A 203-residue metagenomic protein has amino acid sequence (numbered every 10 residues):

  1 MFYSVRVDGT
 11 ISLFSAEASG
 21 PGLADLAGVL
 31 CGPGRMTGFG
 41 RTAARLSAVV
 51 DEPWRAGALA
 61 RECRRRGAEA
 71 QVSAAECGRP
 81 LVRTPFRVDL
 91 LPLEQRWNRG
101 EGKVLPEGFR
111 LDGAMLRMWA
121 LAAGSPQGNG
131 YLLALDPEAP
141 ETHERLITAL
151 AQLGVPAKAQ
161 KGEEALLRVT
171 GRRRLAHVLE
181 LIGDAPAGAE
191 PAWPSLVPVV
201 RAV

Functional and structural regions predicted by a protein language model:
M1-V203: Internal intein/HINT superfamily modules and their associated LAGLIDADG
